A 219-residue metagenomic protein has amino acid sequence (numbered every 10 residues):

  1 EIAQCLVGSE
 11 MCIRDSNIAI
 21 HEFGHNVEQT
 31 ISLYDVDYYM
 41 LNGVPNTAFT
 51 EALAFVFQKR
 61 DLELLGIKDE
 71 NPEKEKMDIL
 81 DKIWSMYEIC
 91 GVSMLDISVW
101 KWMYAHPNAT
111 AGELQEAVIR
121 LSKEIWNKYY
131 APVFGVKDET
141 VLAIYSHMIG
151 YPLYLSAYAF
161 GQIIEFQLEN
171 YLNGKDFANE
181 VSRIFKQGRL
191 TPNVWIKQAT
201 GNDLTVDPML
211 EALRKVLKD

Functional and structural regions predicted by a protein language model:
E1-G8: Single conserved hydrophobic/aromatic residue that forms the stacking wall/gate of nucleotide- or nucleobase-binding
S9-E10, R14, I18, M40-F49 (+1 more regions): Alpha-helix capping and helix-loop boundary segments enriched in small/acidic/polar residues
S9-L33: Active-site recognition of the HExxH zinc-binding catalytic motif
H25, E51-K59, D81, S85 (+7 more regions): Feature representing long, continuous alpha-helical segments
N26, T30-Y34, R60-L64, W102 (+1 more regions): A short secondary-structure junction motif
T30-Y38, D69-K76, L95-Y104, D138-Y145 (+1 more regions): Short acidic (Asp/Glu) and glycine-rich catalytic loops that position anionic groups and cofactors
I31-D35, Y39-I79, G161: Post-HExxH zinc-binding segment in Zn-dependent metallohydrolases
P107-D219: C-terminal, non-catalytic "cap/extension" segments appended to globular domains
